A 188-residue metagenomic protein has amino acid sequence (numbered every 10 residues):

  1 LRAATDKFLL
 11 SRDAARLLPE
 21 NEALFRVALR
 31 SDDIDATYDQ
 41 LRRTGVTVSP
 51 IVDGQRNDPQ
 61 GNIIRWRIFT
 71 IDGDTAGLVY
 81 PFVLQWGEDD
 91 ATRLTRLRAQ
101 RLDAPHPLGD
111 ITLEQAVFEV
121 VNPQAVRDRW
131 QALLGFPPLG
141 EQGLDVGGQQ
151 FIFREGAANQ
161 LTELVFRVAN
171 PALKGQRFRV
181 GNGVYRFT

Functional and structural regions predicted by a protein language model:
R2-L41, T112-N122, E155-R179: Vicinal oxygen chelate
D35-L108, L139, G143-T188: Vicinal oxygen chelate
T37-T44, N122-P137: Amphipathic alpha-helical segments
F82, I111-E114, D128: Internal, well-ordered alpha-helical scaffold/interface segments that support domain packing or protein-protein contacts
